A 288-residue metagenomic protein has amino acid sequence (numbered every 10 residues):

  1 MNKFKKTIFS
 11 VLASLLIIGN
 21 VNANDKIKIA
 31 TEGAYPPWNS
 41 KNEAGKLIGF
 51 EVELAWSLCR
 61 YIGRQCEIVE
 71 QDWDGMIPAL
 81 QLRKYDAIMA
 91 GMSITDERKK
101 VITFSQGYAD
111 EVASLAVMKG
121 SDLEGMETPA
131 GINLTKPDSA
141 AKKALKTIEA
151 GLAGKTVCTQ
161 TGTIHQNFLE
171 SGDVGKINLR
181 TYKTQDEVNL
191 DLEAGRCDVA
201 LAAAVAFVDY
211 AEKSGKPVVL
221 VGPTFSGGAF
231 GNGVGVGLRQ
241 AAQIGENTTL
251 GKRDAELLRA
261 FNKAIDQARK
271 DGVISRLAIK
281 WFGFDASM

Functional and structural regions predicted by a protein language model:
I18-A23: Sec/Tat signal peptide C-region and signal peptidase I cleavage site
N24-I94, K100, D271: Extracytoplasmic small-molecule ligand-binding "clamshell" domains of the periplasmic binding protein/Venus flytrap
G33, D110-S114, E212-R259, F282-M288: Periplasmic-binding protein-like
V52, E67-P78, K142-L145, L179-A194 (+1 more regions): Short helix-initiation/N-cap motifs at beta->coil->alpha
W56-E70, G151-T156, S171-E187, R196: A local structural motif
R64, S93, F104-V157, G162 (+1 more regions): A conserved helix-loop-strand patch within extracytoplasmic ligand-binding domains of the periplasmic binding
D74-P78, G91-V101, N167-G172, D186 (+3 more regions): A ligand-binding cleft/hinge motif common to bilobed small-molecule-binding domains
T128-T156, Q160, I164-S171, V218-V221 (+1 more regions): Ligand-binding clefts/hinges and TM-proximal coupling segments of bilobed small-molecule sensing domains
